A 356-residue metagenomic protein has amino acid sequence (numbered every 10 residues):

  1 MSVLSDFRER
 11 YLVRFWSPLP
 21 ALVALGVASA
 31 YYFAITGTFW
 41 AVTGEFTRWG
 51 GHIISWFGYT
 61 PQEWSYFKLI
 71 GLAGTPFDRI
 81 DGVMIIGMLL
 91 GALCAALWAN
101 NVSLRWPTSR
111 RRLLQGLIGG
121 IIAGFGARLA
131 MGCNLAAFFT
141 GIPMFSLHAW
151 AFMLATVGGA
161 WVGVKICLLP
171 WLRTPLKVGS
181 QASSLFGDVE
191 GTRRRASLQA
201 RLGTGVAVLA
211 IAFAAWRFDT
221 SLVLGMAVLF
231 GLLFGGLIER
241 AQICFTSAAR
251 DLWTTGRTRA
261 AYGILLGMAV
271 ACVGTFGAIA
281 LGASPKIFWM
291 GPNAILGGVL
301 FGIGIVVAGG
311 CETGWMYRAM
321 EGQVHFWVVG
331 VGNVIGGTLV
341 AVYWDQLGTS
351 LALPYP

Functional and structural regions predicted by a protein language model:
M1-P356: Membrane-interfacial helix-loop segments of redox and metal-homeostasis proteins, especially TM-loop-TM junctions
